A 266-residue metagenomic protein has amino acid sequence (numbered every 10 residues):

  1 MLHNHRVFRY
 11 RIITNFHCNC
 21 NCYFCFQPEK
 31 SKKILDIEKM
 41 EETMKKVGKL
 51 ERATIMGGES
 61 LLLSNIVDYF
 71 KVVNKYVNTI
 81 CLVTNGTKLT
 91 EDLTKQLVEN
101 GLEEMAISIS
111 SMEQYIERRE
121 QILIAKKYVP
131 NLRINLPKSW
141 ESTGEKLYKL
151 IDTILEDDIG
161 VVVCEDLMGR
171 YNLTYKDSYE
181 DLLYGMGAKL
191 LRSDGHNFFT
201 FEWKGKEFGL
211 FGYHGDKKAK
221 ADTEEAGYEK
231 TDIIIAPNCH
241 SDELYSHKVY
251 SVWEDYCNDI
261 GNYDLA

Functional and structural regions predicted by a protein language model:
M1-S31, F198-K206, F211, K220-A266: N-terminal pre-core extensions flanking Radical SAM catalytic domains
M1-T84, K88-N100: Conserved alpha-helical substructure of the radical SAM core
G48, N78, P130, P237-H240: Proline-centered flexible-loop/turn and helix-kink motifs
G48-E51, L155, C257-D264: Generic secondary-structure transition motif, activating predominantly at the C-termini of alpha-helices
N100, E104, S108-Y228, I233-I235 (+2 more regions): Radical SAM enzyme [4Fe-4S]-AdoMet core and its adjacent flexible, acidic and glycine-rich loops/tails across
